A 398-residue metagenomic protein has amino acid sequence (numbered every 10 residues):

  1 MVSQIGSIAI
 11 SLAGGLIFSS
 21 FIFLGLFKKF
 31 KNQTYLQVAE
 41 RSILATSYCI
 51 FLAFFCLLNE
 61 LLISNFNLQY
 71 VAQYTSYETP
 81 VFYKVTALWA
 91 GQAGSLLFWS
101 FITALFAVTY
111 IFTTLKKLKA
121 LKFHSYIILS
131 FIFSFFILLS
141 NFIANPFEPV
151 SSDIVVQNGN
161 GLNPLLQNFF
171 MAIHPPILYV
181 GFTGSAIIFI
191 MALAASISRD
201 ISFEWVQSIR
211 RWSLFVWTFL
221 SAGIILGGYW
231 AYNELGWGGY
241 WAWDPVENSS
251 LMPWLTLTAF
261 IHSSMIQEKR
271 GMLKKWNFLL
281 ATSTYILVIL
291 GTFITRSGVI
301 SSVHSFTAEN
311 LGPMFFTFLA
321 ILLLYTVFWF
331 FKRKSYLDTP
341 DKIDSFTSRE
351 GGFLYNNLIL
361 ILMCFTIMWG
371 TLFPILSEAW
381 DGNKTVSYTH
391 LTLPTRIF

Functional and structural regions predicted by a protein language model:
M1-L391: Polytopic transmembrane helical bundles with strong interfacial aromatic enrichment
H390-F398: Single conserved hydrophobic/aromatic residue that forms the stacking wall/gate of nucleotide- or nucleobase-binding
